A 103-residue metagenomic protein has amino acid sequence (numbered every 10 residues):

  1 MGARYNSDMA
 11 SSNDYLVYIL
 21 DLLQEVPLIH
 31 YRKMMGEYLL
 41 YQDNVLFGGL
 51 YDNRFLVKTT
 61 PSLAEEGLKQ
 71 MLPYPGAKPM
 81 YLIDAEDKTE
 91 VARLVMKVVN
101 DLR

Functional and structural regions predicted by a protein language model:
M1-R103: Charge-dense, helix-prone N-terminal extensions
